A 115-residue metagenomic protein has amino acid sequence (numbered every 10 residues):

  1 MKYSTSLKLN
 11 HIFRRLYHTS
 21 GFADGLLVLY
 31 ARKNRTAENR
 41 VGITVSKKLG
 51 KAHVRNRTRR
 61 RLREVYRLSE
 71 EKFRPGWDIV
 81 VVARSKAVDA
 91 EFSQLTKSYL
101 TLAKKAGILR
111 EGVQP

Functional and structural regions predicted by a protein language model:
M1-P115: Positively charged, solvent-exposed patches that mediate nucleic-acid binding
